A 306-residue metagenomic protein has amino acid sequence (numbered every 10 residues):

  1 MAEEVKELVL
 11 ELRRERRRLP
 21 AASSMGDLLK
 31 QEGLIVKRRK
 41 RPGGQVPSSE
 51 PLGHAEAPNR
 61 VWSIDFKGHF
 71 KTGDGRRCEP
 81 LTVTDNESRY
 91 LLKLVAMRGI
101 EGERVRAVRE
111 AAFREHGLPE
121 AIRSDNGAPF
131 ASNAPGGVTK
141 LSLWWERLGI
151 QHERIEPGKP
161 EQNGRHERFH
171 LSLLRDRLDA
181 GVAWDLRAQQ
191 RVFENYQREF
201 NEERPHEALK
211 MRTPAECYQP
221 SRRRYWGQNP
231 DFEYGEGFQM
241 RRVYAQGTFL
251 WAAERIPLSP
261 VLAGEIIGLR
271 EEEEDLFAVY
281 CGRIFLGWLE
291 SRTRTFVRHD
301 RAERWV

Functional and structural regions predicted by a protein language model:
M1-V61, H69, A128, T139-S142 (+1 more regions): Basic, flexible linker segments flanking DNA-binding modules in nucleic acid-interacting mobile-element proteins
L8-V9, M25, D65, V83 (+11 more regions): Mobile genetic element proteins and their domesticated derivatives, centered on retroelements and DNA transposons
S23, D27-T84, S88-Y90, R98-E120 (+3 more regions): Mobile-element integrase/transposase regions, centering on the N-terminal DNA-binding/Zn-coordinating module
K71, L94, F130-N133: A generic structural signal for short coil/turn motifs at secondary-structure boundaries
L92-K93, G287: A structural microfeature
I100, R109, F113-A134, E156-G158 (+2 more regions): Acidic/histidine-rich, metal-coordinating catalytic segments
A134, K140-W226, G268, E272-E273: Charged alpha-helix within mobile-element recombinases
Q197, N201-V306: C-terminal, beta-rich DNA-binding module of retroviral/retroelements integrases
